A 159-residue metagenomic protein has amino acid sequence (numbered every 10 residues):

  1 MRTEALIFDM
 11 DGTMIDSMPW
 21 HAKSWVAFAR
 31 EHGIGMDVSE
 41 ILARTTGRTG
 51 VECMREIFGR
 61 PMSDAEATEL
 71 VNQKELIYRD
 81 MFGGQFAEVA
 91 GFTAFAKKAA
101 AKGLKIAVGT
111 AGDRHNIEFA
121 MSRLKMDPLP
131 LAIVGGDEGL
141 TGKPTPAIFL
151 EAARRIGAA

Functional and structural regions predicted by a protein language model:
M1-A43: Active-site neighborhood of HAD-like aspartate-dependent phosphohydrolases
R2, D80-V108, R114, E118 (+1 more regions): Short, acidic loop-to-helix structural element flanking the phosphoryl-transfer center in phosphate-processing enzymes
W20, T45, T49, Q73 (+4 more regions): Short beta->alpha linker loops
A22, V26, V38, G47-R55 (+2 more regions): An amphipathic alpha-helix signature
H32, T46-D80, A90, K97-A100: A metal-dependent, Asp-based hydrolase signature
I34-M36, R60, M126, A158: Helix N-cap/coil-helix junction residues
D37-E40, A65-E66, P128-A132: Short acidic capping loops at alpha-helix termini that bridge into adjacent secondary structure
A107, D113-A159: Substrate-recognition "cap/lid" segment bordering the active-site pocket of phosphatases
